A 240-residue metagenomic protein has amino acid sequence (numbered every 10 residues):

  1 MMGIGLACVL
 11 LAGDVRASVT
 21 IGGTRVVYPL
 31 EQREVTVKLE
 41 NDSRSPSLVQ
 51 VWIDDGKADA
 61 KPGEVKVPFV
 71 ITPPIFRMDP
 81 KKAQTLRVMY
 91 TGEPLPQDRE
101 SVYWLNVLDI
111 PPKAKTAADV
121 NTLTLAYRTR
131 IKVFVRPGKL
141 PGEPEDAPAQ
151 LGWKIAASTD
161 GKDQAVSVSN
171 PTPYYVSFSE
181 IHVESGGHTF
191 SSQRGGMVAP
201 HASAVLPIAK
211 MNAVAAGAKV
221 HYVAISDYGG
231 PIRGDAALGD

Functional and structural regions predicted by a protein language model:
R16-E40, E143-G161: Beta-sheet-dominated interaction scaffolds and their linkers
T24-P62: N-terminal targeting signals for Sec/Tat export/insertion, comprising classic cleavable signal peptides
L39-S43, V166-P173: Asparagine-centered strand-capping/turn motif at beta-strand->loop junctions
S45-I53, Y175-I181, G234-D235: Short, hydrophobic/aromatic beta-strand segments
K61-P94, H188-A215: Intrinsically disordered, low-complexity Pro/Gly/Ser/Thr-rich segments with frequent PxxP/GP/PP motifs and embedded
T91-P141, A213-D240: Terminal connector regions
